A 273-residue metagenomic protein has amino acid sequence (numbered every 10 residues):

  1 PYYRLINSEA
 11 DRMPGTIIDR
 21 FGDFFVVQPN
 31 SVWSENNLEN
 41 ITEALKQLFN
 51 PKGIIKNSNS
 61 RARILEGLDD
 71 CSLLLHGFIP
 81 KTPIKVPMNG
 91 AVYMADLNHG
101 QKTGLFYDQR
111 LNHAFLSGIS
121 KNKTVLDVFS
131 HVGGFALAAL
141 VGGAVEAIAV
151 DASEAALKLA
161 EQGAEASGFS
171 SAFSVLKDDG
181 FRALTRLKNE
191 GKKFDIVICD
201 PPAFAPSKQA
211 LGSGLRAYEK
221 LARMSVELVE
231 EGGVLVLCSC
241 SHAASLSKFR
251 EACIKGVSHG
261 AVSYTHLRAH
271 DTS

Functional and structural regions predicted by a protein language model:
I6-D19, N37-L105: Non-catalytic substrate-recognition/targeting regions of SAM-dependent transferases
K123-V128: Conserved class I S-adenosyl-L-methionine
G134-G143: Conserved SAM-binding loop of SAM-dependent methyltransferases across substrates and taxa, primarily the Class I
E146-D151: Conserved SAM-binding motif I beta-strand of class I
L157-K158: Short alpha-helix immediately C-terminal to the canonical SAM-binding loop
E161-K192: S-adenosyl-L-methionine
G180, R186-I254: S-adenosylmethionine
T265-T272: Conserved small/polar residues in nucleotide/adenosyl-binding loops
